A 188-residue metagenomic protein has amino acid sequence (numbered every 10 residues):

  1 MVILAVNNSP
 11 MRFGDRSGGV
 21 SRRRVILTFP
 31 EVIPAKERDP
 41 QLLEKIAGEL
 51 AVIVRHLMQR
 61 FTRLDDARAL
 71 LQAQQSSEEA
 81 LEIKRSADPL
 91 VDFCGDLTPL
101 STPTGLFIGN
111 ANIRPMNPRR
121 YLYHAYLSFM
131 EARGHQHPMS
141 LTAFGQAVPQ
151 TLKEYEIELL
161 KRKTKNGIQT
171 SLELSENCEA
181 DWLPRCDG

Functional and structural regions predicted by a protein language model:
M1-G188: Feature primarily recognizes SF3-like P-loop helicase cores of small DNA viruses
